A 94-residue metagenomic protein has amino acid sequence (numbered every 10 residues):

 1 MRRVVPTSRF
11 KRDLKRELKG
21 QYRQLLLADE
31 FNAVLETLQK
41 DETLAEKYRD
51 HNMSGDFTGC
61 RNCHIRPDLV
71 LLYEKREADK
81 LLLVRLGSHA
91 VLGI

Functional and structural regions predicted by a protein language model:
M1-P67, R76-L82, A90-I94: Basic, Lys/Arg-enriched alpha-helical interface segments
V70: Short hydrophobic/aromatic beta-strand or adjacent loop that forms the aromatic wall/cage of a ligand/substrate-binding
Y73: Acidic, metal-associated active-site segment
G87: Residues forming the ATP-binding cleft of Hanks-type serine/threonine protein kinase domains
